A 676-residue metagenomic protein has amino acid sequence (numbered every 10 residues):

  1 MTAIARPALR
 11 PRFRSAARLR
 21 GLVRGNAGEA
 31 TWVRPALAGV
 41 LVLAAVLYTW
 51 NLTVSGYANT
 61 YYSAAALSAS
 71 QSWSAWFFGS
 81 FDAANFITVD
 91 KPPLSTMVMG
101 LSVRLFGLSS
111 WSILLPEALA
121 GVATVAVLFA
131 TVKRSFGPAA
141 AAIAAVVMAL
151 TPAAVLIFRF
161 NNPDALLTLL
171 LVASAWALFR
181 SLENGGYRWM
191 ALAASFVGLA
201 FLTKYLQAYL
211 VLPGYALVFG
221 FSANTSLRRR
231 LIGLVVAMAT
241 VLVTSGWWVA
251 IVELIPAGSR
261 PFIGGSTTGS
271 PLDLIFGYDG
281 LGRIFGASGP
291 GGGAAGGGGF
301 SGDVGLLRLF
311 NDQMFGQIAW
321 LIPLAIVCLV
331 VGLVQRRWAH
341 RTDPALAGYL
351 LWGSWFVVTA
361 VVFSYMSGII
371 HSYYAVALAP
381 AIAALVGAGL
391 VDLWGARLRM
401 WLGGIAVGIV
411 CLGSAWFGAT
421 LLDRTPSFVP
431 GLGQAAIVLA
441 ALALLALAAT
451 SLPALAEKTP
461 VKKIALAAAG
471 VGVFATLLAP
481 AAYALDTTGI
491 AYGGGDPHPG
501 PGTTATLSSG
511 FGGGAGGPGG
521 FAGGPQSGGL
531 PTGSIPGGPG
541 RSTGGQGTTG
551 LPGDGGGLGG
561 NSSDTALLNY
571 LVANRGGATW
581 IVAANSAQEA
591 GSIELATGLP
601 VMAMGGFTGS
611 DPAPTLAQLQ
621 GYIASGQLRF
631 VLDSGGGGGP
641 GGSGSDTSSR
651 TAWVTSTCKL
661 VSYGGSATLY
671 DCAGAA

Functional and structural regions predicted by a protein language model:
M1-I405, G413-F417, D486, G598 (+1 more regions): Membrane-integral, polyisoprenol-dependent glycosyltransferases of the GT-C/oligosaccharyltransferase superfamily
S70-S74, A123, D279, M314 (+7 more regions): Sec/Tat-exported extracytoplasmic proteins
E117, L167-L169, Y209, L274 (+4 more regions): Structural recognition of the beta-strand scaffold that forms the well-ordered cores of secreted hydrolase catalytic
L217, A584-A587, D633-G637: Structural motif
S266-S270, L274, D279-V304, A484-Y570 (+4 more regions): Disordered, low-complexity segments in secreted/periplasmic proteins that are enriched in proline
L398-T506: Transmembrane helical bundles and short interhelical boundary loops of multi-pass, membrane-embedded
L421-A435, L445, N561-I581: Membrane-embedded, lumen/periplasm-facing catalytic core of multi-pass transferases that use lipid-linked donors
A587-Q627, T651: Extracytoplasmic
